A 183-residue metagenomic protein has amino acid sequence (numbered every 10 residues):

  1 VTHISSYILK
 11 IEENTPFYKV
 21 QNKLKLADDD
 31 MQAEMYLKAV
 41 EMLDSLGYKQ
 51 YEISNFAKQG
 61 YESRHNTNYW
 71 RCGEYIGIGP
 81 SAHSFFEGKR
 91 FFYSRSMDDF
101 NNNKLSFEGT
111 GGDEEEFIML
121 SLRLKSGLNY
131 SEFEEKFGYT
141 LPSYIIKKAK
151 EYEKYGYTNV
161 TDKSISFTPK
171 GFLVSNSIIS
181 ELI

Functional and structural regions predicted by a protein language model:
V1-Y139: C-terminal scaffold of the Radical SAM
E52, E153-K163: A short, conserved structural fragment
Y130, V160, V174-S175: Short active-site-adjacent structural elements
G138-E153: Short amphipathic alpha-helical interaction segments
S164-T168: Minor-groove-contacting beta-hairpin "wing" of winged helix-turn-helix DNA-binding domains
K170-I183: Short, amphipathic alpha-helical interaction segments positioned at domain boundaries
